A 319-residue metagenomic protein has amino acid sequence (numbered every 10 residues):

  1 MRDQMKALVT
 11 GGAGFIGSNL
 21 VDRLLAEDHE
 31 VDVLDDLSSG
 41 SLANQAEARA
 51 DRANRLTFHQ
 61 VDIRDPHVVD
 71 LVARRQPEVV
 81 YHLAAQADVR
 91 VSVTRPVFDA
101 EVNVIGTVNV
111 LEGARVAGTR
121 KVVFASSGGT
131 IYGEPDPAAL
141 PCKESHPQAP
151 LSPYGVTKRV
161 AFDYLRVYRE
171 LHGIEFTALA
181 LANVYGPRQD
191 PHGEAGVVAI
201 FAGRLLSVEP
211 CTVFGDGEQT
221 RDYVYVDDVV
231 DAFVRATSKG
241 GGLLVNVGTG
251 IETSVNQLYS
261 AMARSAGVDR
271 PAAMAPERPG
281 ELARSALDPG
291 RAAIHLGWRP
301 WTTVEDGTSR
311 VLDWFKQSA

Functional and structural regions predicted by a protein language model:
M1-V184: N-terminal Rossmann-like NAD(P)+-binding domain of SDR-like oxidoreductases, especially those catalyzing
S39, P187, T249: Short, conserved catalytic or interaction motifs in soluble domains
N44, P135, Q189, V224 (+1 more regions): Short, well-ordered secondary-structure micro-motifs
D62, G203-A319: C-terminal substrate-binding subdomain of Rossmann-fold SDR/epimerase-dehydratase oxidoreductases
S92, S145-A149, F176-D190, I200-V224 (+2 more regions): A conserved pocket-lining segment of Rossmann-fold NAD(P)-dependent short-chain dehydrogenase/reductase
V160, Y164, Y168, F201 (+2 more regions): Hydrophobic alpha-helix immediately C-terminal to the catalytic Tyr-X-X-X-Lys motif of short-chain
